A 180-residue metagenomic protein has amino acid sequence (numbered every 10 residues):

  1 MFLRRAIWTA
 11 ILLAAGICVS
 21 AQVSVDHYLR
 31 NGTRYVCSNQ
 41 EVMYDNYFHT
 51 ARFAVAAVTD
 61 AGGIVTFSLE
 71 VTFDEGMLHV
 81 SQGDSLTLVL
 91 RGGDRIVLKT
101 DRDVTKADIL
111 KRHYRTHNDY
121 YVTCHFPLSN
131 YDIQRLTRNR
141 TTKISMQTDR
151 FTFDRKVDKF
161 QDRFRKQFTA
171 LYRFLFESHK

Functional and structural regions predicted by a protein language model:
M1-D26: Bacterial Sec-dependent N-terminal signal peptides
Q22-Q82: An ectodomain-focused feature that recognizes extracytoplasmic/extracellular
V23-Y28, N39-Q40, D94-V104, V157: Short, surface-exposed loop motifs enriched in S/T, G, D/E and P with embedded aromatic residues
F67-L69, L86, C124: Hydrophobic residues positioned within well-ordered beta-strands of beta-sheet architectures
V71-E75, L90-D94, L128-N130, R150: Beta-strand elements of well-folded, non-transmembrane domains
F73-S81, I96, Q134, T152-D154: Short, surface-exposed beta-strand/loop "edge" segments at domain boundaries and coil↔beta transitions
Q82-T100, K106, S145-M146: Extended low-complexity, serine/threonine- and proline-enriched intrinsically disordered segments
R102-K180: Internal interaction segment
